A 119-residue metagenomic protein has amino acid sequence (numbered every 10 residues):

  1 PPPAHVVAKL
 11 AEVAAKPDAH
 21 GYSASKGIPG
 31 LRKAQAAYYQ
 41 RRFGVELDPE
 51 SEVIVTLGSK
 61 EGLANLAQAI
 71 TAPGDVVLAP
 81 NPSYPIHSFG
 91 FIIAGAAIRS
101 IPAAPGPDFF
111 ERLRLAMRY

Functional and structural regions predicted by a protein language model:
P1-G58, N65: N-terminal small-domain helix-loop-helix segment of the aminotransferase-like
A8, E12, P49, Q68-Y119: PLP-dependent aminotransferase-like
L31, G62, F109-R112: Hydrophobic alpha-helical packing elements
Q35, L63, L115-M117: Sequence-pattern detector for short linear motifs and compositional/periodic biases rather than a specific fold
T56-K60, G106-F109: A conditional alpha-helix N-cap/helix-loop micro-motif detector
G62-L63, H87: Short, hydrophobic alpha-helical packing/hinge segments within bilobed ligand-binding/sensory domains
